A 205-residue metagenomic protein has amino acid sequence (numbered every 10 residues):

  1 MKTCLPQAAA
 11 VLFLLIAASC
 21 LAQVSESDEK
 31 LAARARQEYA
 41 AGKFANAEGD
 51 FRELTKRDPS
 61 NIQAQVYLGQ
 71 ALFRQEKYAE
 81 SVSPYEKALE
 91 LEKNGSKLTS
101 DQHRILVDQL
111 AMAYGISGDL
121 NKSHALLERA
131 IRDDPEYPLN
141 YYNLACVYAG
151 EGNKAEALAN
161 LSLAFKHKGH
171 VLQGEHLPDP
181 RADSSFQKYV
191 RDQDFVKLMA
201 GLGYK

Functional and structural regions predicted by a protein language model:
S25, H170-K205: Terminal, low-structured helical/coil segments at or just beyond the last alpha-helical repeat
E26-R57: Alpha-helical segment of the N-proximal tetratricopeptide repeat
E29, Q63, L98-D101, I105 (+1 more regions): Start-of-helix register in tetratricopeptide repeats
A40-A41, R74-Q75, M112, I116 (+1 more regions): Register position in tetratricopeptide repeats
Y67, D101-Q102, Q109, N143: Canonical tetratricopeptide repeat
